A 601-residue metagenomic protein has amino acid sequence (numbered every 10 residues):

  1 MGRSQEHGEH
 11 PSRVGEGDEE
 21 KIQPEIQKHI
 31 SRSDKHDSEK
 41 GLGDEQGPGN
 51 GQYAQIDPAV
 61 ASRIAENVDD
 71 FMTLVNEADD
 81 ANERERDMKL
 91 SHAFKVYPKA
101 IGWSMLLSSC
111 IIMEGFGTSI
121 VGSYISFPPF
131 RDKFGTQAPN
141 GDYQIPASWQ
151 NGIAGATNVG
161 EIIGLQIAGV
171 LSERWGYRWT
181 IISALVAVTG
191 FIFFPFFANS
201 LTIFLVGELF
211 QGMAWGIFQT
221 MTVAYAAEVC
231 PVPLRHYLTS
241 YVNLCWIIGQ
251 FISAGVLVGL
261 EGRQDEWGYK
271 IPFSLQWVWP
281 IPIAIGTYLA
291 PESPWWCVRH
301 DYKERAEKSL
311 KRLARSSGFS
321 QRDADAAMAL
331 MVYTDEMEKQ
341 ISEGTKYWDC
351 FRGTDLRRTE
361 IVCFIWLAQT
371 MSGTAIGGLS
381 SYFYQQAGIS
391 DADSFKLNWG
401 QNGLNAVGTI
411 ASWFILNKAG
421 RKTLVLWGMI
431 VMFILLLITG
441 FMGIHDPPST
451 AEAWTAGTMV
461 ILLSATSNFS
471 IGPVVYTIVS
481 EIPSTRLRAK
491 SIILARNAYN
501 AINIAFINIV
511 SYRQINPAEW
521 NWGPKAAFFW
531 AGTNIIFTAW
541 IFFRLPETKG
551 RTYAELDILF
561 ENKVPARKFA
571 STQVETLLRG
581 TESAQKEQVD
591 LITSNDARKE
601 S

Functional and structural regions predicted by a protein language model:
G2-K311, E338-S601: Transmembrane-helix signature of 12-pass secondary carriers
L313-A326: Short intracellular "coupling" helices and adjacent cytoplasmic loop segments at the cytosolic face of multi-pass
A324-M337: Cytosol/matrix-facing amphipathic helices and coiled-coil assembly/linker segments of eukaryotic membrane proteins
